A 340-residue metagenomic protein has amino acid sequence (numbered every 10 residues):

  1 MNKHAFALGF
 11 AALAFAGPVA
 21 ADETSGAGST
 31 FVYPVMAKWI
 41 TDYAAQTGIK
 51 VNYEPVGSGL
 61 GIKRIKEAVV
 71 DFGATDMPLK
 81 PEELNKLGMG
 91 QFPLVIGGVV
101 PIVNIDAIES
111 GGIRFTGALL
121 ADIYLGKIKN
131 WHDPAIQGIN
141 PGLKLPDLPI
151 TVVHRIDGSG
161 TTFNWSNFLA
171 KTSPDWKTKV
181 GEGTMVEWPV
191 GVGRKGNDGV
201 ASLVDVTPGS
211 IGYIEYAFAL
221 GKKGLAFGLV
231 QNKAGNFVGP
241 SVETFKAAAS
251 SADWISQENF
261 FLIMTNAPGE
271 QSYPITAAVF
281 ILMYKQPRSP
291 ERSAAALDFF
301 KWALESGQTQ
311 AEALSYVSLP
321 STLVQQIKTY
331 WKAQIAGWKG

Functional and structural regions predicted by a protein language model:
M1-A7: Bacterial N-terminal signal peptides that target proteins for export
G9-A11: Classical Sec-dependent N-terminal signal peptides that target proteins to the secretory pathway
A21-G340: Flexible loop/hinge segments at secondary-structure junctions
